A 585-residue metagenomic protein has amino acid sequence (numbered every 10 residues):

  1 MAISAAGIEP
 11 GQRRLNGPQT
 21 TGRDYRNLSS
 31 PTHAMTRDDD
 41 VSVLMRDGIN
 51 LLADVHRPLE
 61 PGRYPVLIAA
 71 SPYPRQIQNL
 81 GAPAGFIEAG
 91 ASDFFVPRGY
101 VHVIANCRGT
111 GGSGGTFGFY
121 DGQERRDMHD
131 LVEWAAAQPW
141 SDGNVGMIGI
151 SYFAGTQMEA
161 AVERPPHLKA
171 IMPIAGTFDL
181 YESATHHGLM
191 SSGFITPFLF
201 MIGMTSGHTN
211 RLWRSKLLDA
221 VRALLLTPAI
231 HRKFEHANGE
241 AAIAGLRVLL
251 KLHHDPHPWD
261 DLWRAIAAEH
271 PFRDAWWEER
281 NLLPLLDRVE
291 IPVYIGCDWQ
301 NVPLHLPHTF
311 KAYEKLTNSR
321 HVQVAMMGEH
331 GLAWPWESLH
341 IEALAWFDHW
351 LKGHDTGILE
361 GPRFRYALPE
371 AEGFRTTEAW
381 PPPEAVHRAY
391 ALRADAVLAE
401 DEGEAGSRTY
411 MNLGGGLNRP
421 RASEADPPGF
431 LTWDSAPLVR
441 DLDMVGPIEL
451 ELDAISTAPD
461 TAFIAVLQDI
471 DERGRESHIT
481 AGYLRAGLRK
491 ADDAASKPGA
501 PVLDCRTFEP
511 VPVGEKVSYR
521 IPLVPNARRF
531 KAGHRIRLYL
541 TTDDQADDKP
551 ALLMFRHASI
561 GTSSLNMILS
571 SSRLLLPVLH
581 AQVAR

Functional and structural regions predicted by a protein language model:
A2-R13, E88-A89, P97, V162-R164 (+1 more regions): Accessory cap/linker subdomain of secreted extracellular hydrolases
I3-R23, L28, R37, S42 (+4 more regions): Glycine/threonine-rich phosphate-binding loop and adjacent beta-strand/alpha-helix elements that clamp
R46-R57: A short loop-to-beta-strand scaffold at the N-terminal edge of the catalytic core in hydrolase folds
L59-A136, T185-H186, P459, E472 (+2 more regions): Cap/lid segment of the alpha/beta-hydrolase catalytic domain
P139-S151: Alpha/beta-hydrolase fold nucleophile elbow
A154-P165: Short glycine-enriched nucleophile-adjacent loop and the immediately C-terminal alpha-helix near the catalytic center
V289, I295-C297: Short beta-strand/loop motif that positions the catalytic acidic residue of the alpha/beta-hydrolase fold
L316-E329: Catalytic histidine neighborhood in serine/cysteine hydrolases with alpha/beta-hydrolase-type architecture
